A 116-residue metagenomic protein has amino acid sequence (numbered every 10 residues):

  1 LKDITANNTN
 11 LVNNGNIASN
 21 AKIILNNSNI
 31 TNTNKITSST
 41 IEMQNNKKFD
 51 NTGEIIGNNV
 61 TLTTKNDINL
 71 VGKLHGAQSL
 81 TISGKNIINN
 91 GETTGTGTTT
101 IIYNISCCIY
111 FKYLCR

Functional and structural regions predicted by a protein language model:
L1, I101-R116: Short, compositionally biased segments
L1, N7, A18, S79 (+1 more regions): Ser/Thr- and Pro-rich low-complexity, tandem-repeat intrinsically disordered segments
K2, A21, S39-I41, N58 (+1 more regions): Repeated polar recognition positions within modular binding domains
T9-A18, I30-T37, K48-I56, I68-H75 (+2 more regions): Short, T/G/N/S-enriched strand-turn elements that build extracellular solenoid repeat scaffolds
T61, K65-N66, G84-N86, S106-Y110: GD-rich hexapeptide-repeat beta-solenoids
I82, N89, T93, T99-I105: Leucine-rich solenoid repeat scaffolds
